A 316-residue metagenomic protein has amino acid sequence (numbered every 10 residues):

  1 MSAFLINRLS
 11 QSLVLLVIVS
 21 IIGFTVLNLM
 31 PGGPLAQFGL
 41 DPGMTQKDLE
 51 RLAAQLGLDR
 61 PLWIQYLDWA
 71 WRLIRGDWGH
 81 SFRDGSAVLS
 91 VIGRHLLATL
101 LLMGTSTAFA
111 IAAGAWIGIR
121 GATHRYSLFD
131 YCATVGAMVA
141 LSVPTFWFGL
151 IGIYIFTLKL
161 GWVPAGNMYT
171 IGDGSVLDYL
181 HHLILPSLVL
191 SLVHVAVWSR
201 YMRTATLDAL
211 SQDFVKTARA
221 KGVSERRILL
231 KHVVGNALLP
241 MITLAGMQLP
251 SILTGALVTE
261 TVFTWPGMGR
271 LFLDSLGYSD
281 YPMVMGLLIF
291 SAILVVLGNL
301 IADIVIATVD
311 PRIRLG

Functional and structural regions predicted by a protein language model:
S2-A3, R94-F129, T145, D173-G316: Alpha-helical transmembrane segments of integral membrane proteins, especially multi-pass inner/plasma-membrane
I6-S12: N-terminal signal-anchor/signal peptide hydrophobic helix marking the start of the first transmembrane segment
S12, S20, G43, M138 (+4 more regions): Residue-level recognition of pore/gate-forming positions within transmembrane alpha-helices of multi-pass
L16-L67, L160-Y179: Hydrophobic alpha-helical transmembrane segments of membrane transport/permease proteins and related membrane-embedded
V19, G23-L27, G149, I153 (+5 more regions): Juxtamembrane/transmembrane-helix interface segments of polytopic membrane transporters
I22-L29, R60, W71, V135-G166 (+1 more regions): Membrane-water interface segments at the C-terminal ends of transmembrane alpha-helices in multi-pass inner-membrane
M44-G76, I184, V215, F263-D274: Short hydrophobic, aromatic-rich alpha-helical segments embedded in or entering the lipid bilayer of multi-pass
D59-A115: An internal, D/E-rich "acidic patch" concept
